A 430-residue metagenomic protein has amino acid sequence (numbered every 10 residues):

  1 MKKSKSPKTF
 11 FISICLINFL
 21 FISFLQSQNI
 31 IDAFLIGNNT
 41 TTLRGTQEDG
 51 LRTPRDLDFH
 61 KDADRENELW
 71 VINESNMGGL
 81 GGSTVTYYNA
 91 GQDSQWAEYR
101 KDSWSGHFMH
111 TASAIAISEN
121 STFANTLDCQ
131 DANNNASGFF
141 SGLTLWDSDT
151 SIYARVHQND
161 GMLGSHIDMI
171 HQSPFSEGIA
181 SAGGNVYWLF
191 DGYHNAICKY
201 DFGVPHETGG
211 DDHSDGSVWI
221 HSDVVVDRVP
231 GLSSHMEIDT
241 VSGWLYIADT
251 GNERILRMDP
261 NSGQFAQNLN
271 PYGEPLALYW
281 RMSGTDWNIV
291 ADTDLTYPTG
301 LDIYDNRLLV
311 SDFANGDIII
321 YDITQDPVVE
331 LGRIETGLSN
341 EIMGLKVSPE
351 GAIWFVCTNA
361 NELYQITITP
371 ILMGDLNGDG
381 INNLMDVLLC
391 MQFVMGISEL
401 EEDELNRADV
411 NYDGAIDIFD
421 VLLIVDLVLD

Functional and structural regions predicted by a protein language model:
Q28-L51, M162-G164, M282-W287: A short helix->beta-strand "capping" segment at the edge of beta-propeller domains
E48-E66, S105-F123, H166-N185, I220-G243 (+2 more regions): Beta-rich, blade/repeat-based domains predominating in secreted/periplasmic proteins but also intracellular
D62, I72-M77, N120, L127-Q130 (+8 more regions): Short loop/turn segments immediately following the C-termini of beta-strands
R65-I72, T122-T126, V186-F190, W244-I247 (+4 more regions): Conserved beta-propeller blade signature
E66-R100: Beta-propeller domains
Y87-Q95, L145-Q158, Y200-D212, M258-P275 (+2 more regions): Short loop/turn segments immediately following beta-strands, especially the blade-tip and inter-blade linker loops
S339-I371: Blade-level signature of beta-propeller repeat domains, shared across WD40, Kelch, NHL, RCC1 and BNR/Asp-box propellers
I368-D430: Cellulosome-associated attachment modules in secreted, modular CAZymes
